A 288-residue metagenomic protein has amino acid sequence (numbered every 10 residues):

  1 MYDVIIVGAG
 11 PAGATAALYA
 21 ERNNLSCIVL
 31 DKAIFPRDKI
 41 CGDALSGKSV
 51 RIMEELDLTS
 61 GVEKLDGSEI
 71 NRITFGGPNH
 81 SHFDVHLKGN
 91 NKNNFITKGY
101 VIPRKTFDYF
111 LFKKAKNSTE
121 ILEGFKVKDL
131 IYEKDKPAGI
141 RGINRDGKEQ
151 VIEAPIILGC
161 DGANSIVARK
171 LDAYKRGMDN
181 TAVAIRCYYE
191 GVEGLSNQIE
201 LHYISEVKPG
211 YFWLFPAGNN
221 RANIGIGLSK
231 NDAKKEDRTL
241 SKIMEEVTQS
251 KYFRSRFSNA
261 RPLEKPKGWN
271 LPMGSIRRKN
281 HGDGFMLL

Functional and structural regions predicted by a protein language model:
M1, R51, V62, E69 (+2 more regions): Conserved N-terminal helical subregion
M1-A12: Beta1/beta-strand and adjacent pyrophosphate-binding region of the FAD-binding site in flavoprotein oxidoreductases
I5, E21-C41: Glycine-rich FAD pyrophosphate-binding loop
G8, C160-D161, L288: Short, well-ordered coil/turn residues at beta-beta hairpins and beta-strand->alpha-helix junctions within
I34-E54: Conserved N-terminal glycine-rich FAD pyrophosphate-binding loop of Rossmann-like flavoproteins
T59: Conserved H-loop
Q150, A163-F253: Conserved FAD-binding catalytic core of PHBH/FMO-like flavoproteins
D232-L288: FAD/FMN-dependent oxidoreductases across multiple families
